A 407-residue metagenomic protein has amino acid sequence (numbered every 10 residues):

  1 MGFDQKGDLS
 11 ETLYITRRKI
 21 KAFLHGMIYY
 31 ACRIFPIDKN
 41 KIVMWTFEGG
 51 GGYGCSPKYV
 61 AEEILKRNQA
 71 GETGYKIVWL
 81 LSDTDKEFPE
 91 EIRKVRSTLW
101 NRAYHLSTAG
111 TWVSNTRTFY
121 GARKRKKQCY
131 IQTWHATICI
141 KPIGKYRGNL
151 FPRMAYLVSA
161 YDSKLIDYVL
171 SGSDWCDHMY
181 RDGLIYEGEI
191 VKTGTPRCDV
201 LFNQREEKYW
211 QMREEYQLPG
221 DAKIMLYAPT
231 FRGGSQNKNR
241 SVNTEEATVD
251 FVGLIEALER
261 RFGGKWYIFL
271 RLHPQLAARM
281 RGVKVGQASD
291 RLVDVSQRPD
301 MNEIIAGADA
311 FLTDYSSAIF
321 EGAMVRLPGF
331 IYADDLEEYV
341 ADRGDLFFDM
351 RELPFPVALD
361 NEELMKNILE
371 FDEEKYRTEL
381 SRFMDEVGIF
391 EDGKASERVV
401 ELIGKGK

Functional and structural regions predicted by a protein language model:
M1-G49: Membrane-proximal basic amphipathic "stem/tether" segments
G7-I28, I140-N149, R153-R240, P274 (+1 more regions): A nucleotide-sugar donor-handling region in carbohydrate enzymes
I42-Q204: Active-site and donor-binding regions of nucleotide-sugar-utilizing enzymes
Y53-E63, P196-K284, E397: Conserved catalytic-core segment of nucleotide-activated headgroup transferases in glycan assembly
V95-T111, F269, P274-F320: Donor nucleotide-activated moiety binding/catalytic core segment of transferases that use nucleotide-activated donors
W112-K141, R298-R343: A donor-sugar binding/catalytic signature common to diverse glycosyltransferases and related nucleotide-sugar
V283, Q287, S317-V387: Catalytic binding pocket for nucleotide-activated donors in carbohydrate/polymer assembly enzymes
D392-K407: C-terminal alpha-helical cap of glycosyltransferases
